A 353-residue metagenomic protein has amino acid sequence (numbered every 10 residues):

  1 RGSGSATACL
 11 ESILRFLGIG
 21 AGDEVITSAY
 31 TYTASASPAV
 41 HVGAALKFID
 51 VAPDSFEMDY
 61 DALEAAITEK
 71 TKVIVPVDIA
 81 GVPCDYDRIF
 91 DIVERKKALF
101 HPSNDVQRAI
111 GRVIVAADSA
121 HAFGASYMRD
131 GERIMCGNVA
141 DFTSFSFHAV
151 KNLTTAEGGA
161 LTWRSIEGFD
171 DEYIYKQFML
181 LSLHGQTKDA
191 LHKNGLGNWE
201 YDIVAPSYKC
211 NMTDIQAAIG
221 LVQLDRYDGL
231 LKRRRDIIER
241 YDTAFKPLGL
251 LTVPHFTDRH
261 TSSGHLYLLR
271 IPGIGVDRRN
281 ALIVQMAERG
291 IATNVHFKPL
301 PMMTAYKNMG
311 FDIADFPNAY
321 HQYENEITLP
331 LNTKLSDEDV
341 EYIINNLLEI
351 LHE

Functional and structural regions predicted by a protein language model:
R1-S3, E353: N-terminal small-domain helix-loop-helix segment of the aminotransferase-like
S5-A8: Helix N-cap/capping motif at the beta->alpha junctions
L10-L14: Short, conserved alpha-helix that lines the donor NDP-sugar binding/gating region of sugar-transfer enzymes
R15-G124: PLP-dependent aminotransferase-like
E57-L63, R129-F142, Y342, L347-L351: A short alpha/beta connector and helix-capping loop motif
V73-V77, V82, Y86-F90, I166-E353: PLP-dependent aminotransferase class I/II
S103-L153, W199-I203, T252: Conserved active-site segment immediately N-terminal to the catalytic lysine that forms the internal aldimine
H121-F123, N138-T187, D214: Active-site PLP attachment segment
